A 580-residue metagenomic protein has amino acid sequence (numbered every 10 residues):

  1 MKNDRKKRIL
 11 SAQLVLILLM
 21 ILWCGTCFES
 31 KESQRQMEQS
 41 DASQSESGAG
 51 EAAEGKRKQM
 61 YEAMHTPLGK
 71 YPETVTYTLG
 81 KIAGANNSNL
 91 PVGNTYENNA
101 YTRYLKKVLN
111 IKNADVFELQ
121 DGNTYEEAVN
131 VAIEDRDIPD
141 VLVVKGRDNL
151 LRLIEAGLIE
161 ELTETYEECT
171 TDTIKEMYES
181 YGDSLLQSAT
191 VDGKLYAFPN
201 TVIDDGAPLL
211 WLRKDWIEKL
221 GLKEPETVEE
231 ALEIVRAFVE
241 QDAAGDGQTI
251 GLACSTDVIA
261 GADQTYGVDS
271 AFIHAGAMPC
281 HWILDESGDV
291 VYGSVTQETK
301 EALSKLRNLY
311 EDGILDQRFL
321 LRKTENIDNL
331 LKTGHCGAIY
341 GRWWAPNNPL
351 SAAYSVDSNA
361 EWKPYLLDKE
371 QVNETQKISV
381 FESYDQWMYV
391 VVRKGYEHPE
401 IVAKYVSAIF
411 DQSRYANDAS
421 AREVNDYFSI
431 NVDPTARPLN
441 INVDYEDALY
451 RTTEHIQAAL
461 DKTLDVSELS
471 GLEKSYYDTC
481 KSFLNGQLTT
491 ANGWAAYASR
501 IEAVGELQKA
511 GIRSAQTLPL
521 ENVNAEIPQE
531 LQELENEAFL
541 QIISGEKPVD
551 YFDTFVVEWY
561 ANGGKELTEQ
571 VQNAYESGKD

Functional and structural regions predicted by a protein language model:
K2-E230, V290-Y292, G505-D580: Conserved N-terminal structural module of periplasmic/extracytoplasmic solute-binding proteins
E62, K404, D411-E537, E546: Conserved small-residue motifs centered on glycine
G69, E161-S180, K223, P279-Q297 (+3 more regions): Short, solvent-exposed loop/beta-turn-alpha elements that line the ligand-binding surface or hinge of extracytoplasmic
A83-L105, D204-G206, L210-W211, E218-E224 (+4 more regions): Extracytoplasmic/periplasmic substrate-binding proteins
F117, V129, I138, L150 (+7 more regions): Conserved luminal/periplasmic juxtamembrane motif of membrane-embedded glycan-processing enzymes
D135, P139-L158, A338-L366: Extracellular/periplasmic solute-recognition and catalytic clefts
T163-E168, T190-Y266, L284-R342, Y389-N425 (+2 more regions): Helix-loop-helix "hinge/cap" segment bordering the ligand-binding cleft or interdomain interface
N308-E311, I327-N348, V356-A360, L367-L472: Glycine-rich, aromatic-lined ligand/substrate-binding cores of catalytic and carbohydrate-binding domains
